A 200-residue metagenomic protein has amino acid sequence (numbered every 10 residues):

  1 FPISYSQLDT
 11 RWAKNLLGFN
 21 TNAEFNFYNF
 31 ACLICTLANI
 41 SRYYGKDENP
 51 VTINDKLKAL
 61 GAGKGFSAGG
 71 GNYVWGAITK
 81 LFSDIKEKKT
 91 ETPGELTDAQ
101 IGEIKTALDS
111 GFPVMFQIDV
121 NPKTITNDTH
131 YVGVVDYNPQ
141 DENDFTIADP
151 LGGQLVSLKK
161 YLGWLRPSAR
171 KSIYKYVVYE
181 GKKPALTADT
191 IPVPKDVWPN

Functional and structural regions predicted by a protein language model:
F1-G69, Q140, K183, V193-N200: Active-site-adjacent structural segments surrounding the nucleophilic cysteine of cysteine proteases and isopeptidases
R11, K80, E91, A188-I191: N-terminal compositionally biased, intrinsically disordered segments and leader/signal-like regions
N29, L33-S41, P50, N54 (+6 more regions): Extracytoplasmic/secreted envelope proteins and their assembly/folding machinery, especially bacterial periplasmic
T36, I40, Y44-G45, G61 (+5 more regions): Sec/Tat-exported extracytoplasmic proteins
D47-A99: Catalytic cysteine-centered active-site loop
G65-N72, K123-Y131, L155-S157: Extracytoplasmic/secreted cell-surface and envelope-processing proteins
G94-A148: Active-site-adjacent substructure of cysteine-protease-like catalytic cores
Y137-N200: Noncatalytic regulatory segments and standalone regulatory/sensor domains
